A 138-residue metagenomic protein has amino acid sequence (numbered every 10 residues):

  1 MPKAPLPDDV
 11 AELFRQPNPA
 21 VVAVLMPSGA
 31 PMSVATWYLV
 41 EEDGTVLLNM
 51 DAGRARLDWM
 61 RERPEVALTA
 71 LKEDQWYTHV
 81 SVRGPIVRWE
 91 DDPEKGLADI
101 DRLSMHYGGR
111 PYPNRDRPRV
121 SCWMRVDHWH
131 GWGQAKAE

Functional and structural regions predicted by a protein language model:
M1-P17: Extreme N-terminal tail/first-helix region
M1-P5, Y77-E138: Charged, gly/pro-rich active-site loop segments
P5-D8, D51, A55, R115: Residues at secondary-structure transition points
P17-A52, L68-A70, S81: Short beta-strand segments
S28-A30, D74-W76, D116: A short beta-turn/loop motif at secondary-structure boundaries
G44-T45, E65, P85, H128: Structural motif
R54-R56, Q75, E138: Short, surface-exposed beta-strand-loop junctions and turns on beta-sheet-rich folds
